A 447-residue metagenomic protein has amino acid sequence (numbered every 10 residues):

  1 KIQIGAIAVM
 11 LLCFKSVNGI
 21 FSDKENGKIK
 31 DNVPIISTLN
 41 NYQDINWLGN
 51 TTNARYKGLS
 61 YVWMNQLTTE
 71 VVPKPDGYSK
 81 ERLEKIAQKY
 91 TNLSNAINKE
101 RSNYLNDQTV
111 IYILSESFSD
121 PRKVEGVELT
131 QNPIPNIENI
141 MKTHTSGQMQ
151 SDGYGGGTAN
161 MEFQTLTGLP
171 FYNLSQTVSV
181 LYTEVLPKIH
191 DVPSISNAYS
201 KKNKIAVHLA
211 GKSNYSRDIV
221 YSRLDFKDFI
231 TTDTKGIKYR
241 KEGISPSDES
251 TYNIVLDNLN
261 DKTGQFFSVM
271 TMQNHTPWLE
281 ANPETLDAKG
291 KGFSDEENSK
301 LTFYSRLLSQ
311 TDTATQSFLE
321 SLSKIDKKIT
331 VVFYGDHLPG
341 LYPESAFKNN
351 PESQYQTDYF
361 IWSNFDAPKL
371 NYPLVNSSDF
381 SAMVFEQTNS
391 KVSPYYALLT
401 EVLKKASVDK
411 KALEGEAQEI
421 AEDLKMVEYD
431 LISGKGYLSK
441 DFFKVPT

Functional and structural regions predicted by a protein language model:
K1-D107, E128-Q148, V185-I189, P193 (+1 more regions): N-terminal secretory/membrane-targeting segments
S94-L105, S115, D120-T447: Solvent-exposed soluble domains appended to multi-pass membrane proteins
V110-L114: Short hydrophobic beta-strand that contains or immediately precedes a catalytic carboxylate
